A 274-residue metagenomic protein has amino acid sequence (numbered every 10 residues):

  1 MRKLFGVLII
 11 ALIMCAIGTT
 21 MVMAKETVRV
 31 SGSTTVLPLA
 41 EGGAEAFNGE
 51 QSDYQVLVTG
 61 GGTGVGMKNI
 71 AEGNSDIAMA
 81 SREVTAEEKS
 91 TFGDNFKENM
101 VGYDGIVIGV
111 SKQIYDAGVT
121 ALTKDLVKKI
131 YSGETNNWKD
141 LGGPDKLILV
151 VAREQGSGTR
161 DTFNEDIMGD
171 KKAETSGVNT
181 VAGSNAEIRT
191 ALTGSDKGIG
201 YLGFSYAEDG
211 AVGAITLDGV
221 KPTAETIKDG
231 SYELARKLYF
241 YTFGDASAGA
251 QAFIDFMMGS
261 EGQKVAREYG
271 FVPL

Functional and structural regions predicted by a protein language model:
M1-I9: Positively charged n-region of N-terminal signal peptides that target proteins for export
I9-I10, T242: Hydrophobic H-region at the start of alpha-helical membrane spans
I13, I17-A24: Sec/Tat signal peptide C-region and signal peptidase I cleavage site
A24-F92, F96-L274: Exported/periplasmic ABC-transporter solute-binding proteins
